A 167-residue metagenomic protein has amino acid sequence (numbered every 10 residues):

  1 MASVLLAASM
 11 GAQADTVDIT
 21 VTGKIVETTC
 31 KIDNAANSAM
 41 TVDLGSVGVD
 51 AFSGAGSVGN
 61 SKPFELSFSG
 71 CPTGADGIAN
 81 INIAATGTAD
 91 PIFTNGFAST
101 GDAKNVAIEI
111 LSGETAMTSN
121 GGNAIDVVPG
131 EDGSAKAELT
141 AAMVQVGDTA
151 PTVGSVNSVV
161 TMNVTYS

Functional and structural regions predicted by a protein language model:
M1-A14: Gram-negative bacterial Sec-dependent N-terminal signal peptides
G11-S167: Mature extracellular/passenger domains of Gram-negative fimbrial/pilin and adhesin proteins
